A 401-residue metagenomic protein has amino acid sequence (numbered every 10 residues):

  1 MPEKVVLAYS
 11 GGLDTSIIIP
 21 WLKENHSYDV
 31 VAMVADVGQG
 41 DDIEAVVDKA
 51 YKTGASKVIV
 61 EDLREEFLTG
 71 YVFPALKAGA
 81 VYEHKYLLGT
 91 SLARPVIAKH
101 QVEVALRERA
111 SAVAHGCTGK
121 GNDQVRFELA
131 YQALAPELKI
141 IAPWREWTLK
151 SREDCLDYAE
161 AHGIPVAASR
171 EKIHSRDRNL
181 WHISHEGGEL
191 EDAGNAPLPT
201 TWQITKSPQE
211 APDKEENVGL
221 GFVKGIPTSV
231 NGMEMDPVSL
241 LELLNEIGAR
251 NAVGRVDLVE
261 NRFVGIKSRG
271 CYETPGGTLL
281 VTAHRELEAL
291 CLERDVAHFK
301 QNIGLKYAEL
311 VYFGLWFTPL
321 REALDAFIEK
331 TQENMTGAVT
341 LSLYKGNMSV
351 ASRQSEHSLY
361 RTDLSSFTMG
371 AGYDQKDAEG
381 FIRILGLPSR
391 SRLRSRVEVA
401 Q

Functional and structural regions predicted by a protein language model:
P2-A8, L13-Q401: Nucleotide-activated chemistry modules centered on ATP-dependent adenylation/adenylyltransferase
